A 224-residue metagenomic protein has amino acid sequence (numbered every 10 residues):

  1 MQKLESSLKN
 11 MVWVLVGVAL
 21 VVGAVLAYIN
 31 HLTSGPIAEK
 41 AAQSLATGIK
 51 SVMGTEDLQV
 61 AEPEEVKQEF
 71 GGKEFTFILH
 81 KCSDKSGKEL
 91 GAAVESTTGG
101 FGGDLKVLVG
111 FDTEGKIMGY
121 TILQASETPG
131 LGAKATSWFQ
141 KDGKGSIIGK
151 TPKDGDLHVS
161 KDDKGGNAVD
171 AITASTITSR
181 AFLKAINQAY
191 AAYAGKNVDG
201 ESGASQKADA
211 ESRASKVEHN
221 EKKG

Functional and structural regions predicted by a protein language model:
Q2-G224: Flexible, solvent-exposed loop/hinge segments and secondary-structure transition points
